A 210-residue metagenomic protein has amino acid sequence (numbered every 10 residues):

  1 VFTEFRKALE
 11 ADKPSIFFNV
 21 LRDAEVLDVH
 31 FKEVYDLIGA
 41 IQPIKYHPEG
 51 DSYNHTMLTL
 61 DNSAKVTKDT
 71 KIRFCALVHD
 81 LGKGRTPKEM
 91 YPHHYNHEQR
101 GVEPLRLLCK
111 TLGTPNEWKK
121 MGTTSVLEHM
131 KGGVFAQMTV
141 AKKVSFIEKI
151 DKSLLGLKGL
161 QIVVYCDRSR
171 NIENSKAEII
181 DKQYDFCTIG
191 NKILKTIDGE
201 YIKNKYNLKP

Functional and structural regions predicted by a protein language model:
V1-L77, L81-P92, N96, R100-T114 (+1 more regions): Glycine- and charge-enriched loop/helix tracts that form the active or gating conduit in phosphate/cation-handling
V20-L21, T59, V126, D167 (+1 more regions): A residue-level signal for conserved active-site and pocket-lining positions in enzyme catalytic cores
V29-K32, G113-G122, N207-P210: Short, surface-exposed acidic
A40-D51, T114-E173: Histidine/acidic-rich helix-loop-helix segments that form or flank divalent-metal centers in metalloenzyme catalytic
D69, R73, T123, L154-V163 (+2 more regions): Active-site lining segments that contact anionic ligands and/or coordinate catalytic metals
L81, P92-E103, E117-H129, K143-V144 (+1 more regions): Active/binding-pocket-proximal capping segment
R106-T111, R168-P210: Charged substrate- and nucleic-acid-binding regions of tRNA-handling and nucleotidyl-transfer enzymes, centered on
